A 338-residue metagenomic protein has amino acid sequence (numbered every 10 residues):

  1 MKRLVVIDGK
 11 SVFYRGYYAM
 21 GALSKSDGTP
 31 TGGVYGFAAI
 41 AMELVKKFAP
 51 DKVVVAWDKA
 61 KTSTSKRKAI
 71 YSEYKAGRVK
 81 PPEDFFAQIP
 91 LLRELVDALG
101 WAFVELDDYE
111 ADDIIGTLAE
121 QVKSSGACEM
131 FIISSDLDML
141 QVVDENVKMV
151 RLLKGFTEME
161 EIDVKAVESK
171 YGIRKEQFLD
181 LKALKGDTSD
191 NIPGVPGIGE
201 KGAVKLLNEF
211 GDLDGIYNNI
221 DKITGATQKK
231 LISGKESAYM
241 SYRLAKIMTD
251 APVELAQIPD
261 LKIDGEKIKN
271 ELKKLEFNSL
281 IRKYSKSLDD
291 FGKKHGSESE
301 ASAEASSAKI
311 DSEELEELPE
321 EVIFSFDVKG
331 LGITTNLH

Functional and structural regions predicted by a protein language model:
M1-K2, K201: Extended hydrophobic/aromatic-rich secondary-structure runs
K2-I133, L137-D163, S237-P252, Q257-L261: Noncatalytic, basic helical substrate-engagement surface that gates or grips nucleic-acid strands
L4, G9-A19, D311-E316, V322-L331: Metal-dependent catalytic core segments for phosphate chemistry
Y14, E304-S306, I333: A ubiquitous, low-specificity "background" feature that marks scattered single residues across proteins without
P50-V54, K80, A127, D144-K148 (+2 more regions): Non-catalytic nucleic-acid-binding/docking modules located in mid-to-C-terminal regions of nucleic-acid enzymes
K52, D108-E110, S135, P319-H338: Conserved DEDDh/DEDDy metal-dependent 3′-5′ exonuclease domain
E129-I133, I281, I323-S325: Short, hydrophobic beta-strand segments that form beta-sheet elements in well-ordered domains
